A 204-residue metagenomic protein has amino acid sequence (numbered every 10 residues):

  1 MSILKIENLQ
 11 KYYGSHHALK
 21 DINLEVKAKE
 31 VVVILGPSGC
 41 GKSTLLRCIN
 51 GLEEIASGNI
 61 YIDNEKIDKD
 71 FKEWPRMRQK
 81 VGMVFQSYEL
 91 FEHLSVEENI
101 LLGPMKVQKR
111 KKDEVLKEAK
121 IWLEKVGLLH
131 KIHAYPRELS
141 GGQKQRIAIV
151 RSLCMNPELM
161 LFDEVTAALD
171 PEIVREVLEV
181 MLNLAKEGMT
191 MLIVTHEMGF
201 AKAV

Functional and structural regions predicted by a protein language model:
S2-V204: ABC family nucleotide-binding domain
